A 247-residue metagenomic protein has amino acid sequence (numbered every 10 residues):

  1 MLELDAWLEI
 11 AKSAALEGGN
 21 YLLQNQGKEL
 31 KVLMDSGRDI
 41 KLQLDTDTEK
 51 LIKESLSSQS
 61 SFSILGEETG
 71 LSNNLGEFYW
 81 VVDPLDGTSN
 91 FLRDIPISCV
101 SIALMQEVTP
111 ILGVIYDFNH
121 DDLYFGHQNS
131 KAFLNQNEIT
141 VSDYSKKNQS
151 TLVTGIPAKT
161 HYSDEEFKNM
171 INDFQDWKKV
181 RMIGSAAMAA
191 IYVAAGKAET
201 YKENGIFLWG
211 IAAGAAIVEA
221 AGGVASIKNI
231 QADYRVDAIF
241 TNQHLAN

Functional and structural regions predicted by a protein language model:
M1-L85: N-terminal subdomain of lithium-sensitive/metallo-dependent phosphomonoesterases centered on the IMPase/IPPase/PAP
L22, D45, L56, T88 (+6 more regions): Residue-level signal for inorganic ion chemistry
D45, E67-E68, D83-D86, N90 (+3 more regions): Acidic active-site catalytic centers that drive phospho-/nucleotidyl reactions and related ester hydrolyses
N74-F133: DPxDG-like acidic metal-binding loop motif
L134-E138: A structural micro-motif at secondary-structure boundaries
V141-N247: An extended, acidic
